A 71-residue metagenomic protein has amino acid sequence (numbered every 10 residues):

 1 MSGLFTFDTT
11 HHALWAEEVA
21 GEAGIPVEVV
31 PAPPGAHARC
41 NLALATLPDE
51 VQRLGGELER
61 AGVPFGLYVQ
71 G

Functional and structural regions predicted by a protein language model:
S2-L4, T9-T46: Amphipathic, hydrophobic secondary-structure cores in small proteins
R39, A43-G71: C-terminal structural segments of small proteins and small subunits
